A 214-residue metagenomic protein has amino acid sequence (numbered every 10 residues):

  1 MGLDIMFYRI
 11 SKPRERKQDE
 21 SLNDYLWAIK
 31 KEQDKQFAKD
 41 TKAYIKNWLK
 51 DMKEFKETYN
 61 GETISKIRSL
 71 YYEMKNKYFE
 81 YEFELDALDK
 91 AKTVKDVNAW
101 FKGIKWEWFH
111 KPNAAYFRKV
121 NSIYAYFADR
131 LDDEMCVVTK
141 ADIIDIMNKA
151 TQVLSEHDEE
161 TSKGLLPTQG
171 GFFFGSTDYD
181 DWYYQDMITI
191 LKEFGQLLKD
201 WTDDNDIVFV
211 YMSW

Functional and structural regions predicted by a protein language model:
M1-W214: Acidic (Asp/Glu-rich) sequence patches and key acidic residues that form negatively charged surfaces used
